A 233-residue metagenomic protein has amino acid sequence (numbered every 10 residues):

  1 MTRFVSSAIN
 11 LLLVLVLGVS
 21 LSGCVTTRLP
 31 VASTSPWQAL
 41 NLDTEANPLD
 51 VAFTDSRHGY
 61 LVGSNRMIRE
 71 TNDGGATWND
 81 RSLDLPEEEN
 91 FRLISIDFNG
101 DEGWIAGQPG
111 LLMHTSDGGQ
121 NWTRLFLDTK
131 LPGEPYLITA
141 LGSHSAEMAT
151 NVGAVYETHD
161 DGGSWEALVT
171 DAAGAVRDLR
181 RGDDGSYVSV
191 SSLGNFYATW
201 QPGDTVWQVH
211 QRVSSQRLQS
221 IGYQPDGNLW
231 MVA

Functional and structural regions predicted by a protein language model:
T2-L12: Bacterial N-terminal signal peptides that target proteins for export
N10-S20: Bacterial N-terminal signal peptides
G23-A233: Residue-level hotspots at or immediately adjacent to binding/recognition sites across diverse folds
